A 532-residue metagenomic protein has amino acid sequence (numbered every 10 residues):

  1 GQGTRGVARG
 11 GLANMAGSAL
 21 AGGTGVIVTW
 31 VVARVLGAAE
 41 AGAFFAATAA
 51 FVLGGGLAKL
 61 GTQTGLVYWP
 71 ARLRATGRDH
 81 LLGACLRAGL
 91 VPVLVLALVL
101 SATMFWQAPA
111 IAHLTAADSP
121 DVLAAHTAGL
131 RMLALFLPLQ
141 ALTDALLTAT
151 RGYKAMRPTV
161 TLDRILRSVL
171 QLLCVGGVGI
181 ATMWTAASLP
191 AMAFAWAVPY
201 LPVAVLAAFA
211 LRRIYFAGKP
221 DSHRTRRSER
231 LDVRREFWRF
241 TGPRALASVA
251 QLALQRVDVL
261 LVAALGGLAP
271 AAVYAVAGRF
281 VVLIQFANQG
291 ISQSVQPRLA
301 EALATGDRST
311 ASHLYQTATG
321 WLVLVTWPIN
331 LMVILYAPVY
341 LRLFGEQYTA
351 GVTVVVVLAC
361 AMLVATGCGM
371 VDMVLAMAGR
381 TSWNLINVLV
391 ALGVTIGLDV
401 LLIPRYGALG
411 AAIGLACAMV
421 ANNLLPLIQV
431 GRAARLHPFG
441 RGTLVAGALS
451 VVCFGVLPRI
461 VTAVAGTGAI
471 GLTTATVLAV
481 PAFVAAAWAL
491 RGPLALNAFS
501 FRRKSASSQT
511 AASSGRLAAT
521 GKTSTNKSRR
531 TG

Functional and structural regions predicted by a protein language model:
G1-V7, T185-A195, V205-Q255, S294 (+4 more regions): Interhelical loop/hinge segments that connect adjacent transmembrane helices in multipass membrane
R5-W69, P92, A97, S101-F105 (+5 more regions): Signature of the first transmembrane helix
R9-T29, A195-L211, S228-E301, A361 (+1 more regions): Transmembrane helical elements of multi-pass membrane transporters/channels
L60-T76, G152, A277-V323, D372-M377: Helix-loop junctions and terminal segments of transmembrane helices in multi-pass membrane transport/translocation
A108-L133, Q316, L324, V333-L363 (+1 more regions): Interfacial segments at transmembrane-helix termini and the short loops linking adjacent helices
R131, T161-G218, F240, L389-I396 (+4 more regions): Hydrophobic alpha-helical transmembrane segments
L139-I165, V169, A359-V390, R432: Membrane-interface junctions at transmembrane-helix termini in multi-pass inner-membrane proteins
P220-D221, P458-G532: Membrane-proximal transmembrane or re-entrant/amphipathic helices at the cytosolic face
